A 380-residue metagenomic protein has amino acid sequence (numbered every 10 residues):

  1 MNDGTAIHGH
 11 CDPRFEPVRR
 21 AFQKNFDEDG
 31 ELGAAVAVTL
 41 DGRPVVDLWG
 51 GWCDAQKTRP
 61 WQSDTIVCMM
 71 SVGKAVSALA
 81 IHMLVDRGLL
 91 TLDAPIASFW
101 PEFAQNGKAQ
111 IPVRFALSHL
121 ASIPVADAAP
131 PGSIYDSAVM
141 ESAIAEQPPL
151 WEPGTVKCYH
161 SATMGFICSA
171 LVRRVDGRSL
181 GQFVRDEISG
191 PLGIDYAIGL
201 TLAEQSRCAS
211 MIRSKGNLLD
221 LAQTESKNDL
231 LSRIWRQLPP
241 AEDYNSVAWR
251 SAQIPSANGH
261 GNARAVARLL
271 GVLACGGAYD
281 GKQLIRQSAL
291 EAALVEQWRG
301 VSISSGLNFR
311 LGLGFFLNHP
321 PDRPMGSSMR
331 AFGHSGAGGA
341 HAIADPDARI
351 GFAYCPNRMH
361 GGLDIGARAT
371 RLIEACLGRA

Functional and structural regions predicted by a protein language model:
A6-M69: Short, conserved catalytic-motif segment at the N-terminal edge
V38, G42-R43, C68-L90, P95 (+5 more regions): Alpha-helical scaffold elements that line and support the substrate/ligand-binding pocket of soluble hydrolases
L48, A342-I343, R349-R358: Short, well-ordered beta-strand elements
L48, P131-E152, R178-D195, Q237-E242: Short, charged, amphipathic alpha-helices and their helix-cap/turn boundaries
Q62-D64, Q147-G154, M164-F166, S246-P255: Flexible glycine/proline-enriched surface loops and loop-helix/loop-strand junctions
S63, C68-V72, L84-A128, E146 (+2 more regions): Active-site helix/loop module of the DD-peptidase/beta-lactamase fold, centered on the serine-lysine SxxK catalytic
S210-A263, A292-D347: Active-site Gly/Thr loop motif
C275-A278, A289, L294-V301, G362-A380: Short, gly/Ser/Thr-rich active-site loops of penicillin-recognizing serine hydrolases
